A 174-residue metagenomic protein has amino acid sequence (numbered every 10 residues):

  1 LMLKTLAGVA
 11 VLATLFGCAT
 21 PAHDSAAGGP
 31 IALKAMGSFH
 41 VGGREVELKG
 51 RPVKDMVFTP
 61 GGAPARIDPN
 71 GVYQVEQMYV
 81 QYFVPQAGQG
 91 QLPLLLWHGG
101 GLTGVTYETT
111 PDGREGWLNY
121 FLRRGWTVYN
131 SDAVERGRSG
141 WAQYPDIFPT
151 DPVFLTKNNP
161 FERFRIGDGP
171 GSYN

Functional and structural regions predicted by a protein language model:
L1-A7: Bacterial N-terminal signal peptides that target proteins for export
H23-Q89: N-terminal cap/lid segment of alpha/beta-hydrolase-fold proteins
A87-Q89, L94-I166: Short, surface-exposed "cap/lid" segments of acyl-processing enzymes
S172: Flexible, surface-exposed loop/gating regions in the mature catalytic domains of secreted/periplasmic hydrolases
